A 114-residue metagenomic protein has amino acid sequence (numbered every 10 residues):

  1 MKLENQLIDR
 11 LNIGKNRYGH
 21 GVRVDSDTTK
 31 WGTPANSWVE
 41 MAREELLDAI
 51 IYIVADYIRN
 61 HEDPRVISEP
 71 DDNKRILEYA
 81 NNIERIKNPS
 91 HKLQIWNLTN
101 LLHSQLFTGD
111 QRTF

Functional and structural regions predicted by a protein language model:
M1-F114: Intrinsically disordered, low-complexity regulatory regions that flank transcription factor DNA-binding cores
